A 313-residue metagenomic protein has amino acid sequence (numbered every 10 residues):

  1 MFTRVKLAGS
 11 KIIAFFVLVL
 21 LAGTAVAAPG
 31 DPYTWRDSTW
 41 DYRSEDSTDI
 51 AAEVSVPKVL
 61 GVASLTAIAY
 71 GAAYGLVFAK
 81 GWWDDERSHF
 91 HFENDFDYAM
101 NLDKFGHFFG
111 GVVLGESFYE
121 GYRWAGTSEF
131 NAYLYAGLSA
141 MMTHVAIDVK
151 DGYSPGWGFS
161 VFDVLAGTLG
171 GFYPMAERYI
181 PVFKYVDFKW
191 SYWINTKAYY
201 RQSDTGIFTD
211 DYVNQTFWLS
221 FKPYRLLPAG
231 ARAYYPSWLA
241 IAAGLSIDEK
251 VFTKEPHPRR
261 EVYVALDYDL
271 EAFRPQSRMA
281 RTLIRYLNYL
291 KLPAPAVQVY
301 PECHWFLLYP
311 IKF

Functional and structural regions predicted by a protein language model:
K11-G23: Bacterial N-terminal signal peptides
L21-K104, F108-G115, Y119-T127, A229-Y234 (+2 more regions): N-terminal targeting leaders of membrane proteins
T143, V186-F188, S237-A243, V264: Transmembrane beta-strands of outer-membrane beta-barrel proteins
I147-T168: Interfacial helix-loop-helix junctions of multi-pass membrane proteins
V161-N214: Glycine- and acidic-residue-rich phosphate-binding/metal-coordinating active-site segment common to enzymes that handle
F172-A176, F217-P223, V264-L270, L307-Y309: Residues on the lipid-exposed face of transmembrane beta-strands in outer-membrane beta-barrel proteins
Y192-T196, L245-V251, L270-A272: Transmembrane beta-strands of outer-membrane beta-barrel pores
D211-F217, P258-V262: Residues that define the transmembrane beta-barrel architecture of outer-membrane proteins
